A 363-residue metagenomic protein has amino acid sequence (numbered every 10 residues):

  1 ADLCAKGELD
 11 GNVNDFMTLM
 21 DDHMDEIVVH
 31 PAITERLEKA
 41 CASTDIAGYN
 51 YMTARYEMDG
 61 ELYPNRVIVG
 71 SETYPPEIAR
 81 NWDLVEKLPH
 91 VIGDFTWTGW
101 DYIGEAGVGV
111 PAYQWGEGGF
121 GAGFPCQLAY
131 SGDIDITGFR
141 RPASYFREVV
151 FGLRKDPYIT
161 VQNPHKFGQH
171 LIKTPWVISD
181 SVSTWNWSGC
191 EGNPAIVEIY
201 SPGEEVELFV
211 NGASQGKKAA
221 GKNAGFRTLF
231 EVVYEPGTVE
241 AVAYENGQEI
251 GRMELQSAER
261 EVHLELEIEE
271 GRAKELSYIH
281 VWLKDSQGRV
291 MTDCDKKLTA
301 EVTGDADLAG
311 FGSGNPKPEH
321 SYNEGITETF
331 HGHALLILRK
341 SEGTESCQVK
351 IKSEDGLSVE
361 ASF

Functional and structural regions predicted by a protein language model:
A1-K274, S286-Q287: Substrate-binding clefts and catalytic carboxylate motifs of secreted carbohydrate-active enzymes
N12-M17, G312-I326: Acidic/polar low-complexity surface segments
E205-A213, D295-A309: Extended low-complexity, serine/threonine- and proline-enriched intrinsically disordered segments
K218, H263, E301-K317: Short aromatic-acidic-glycine turn motif
T228-Y234, N323-E342: Short, hydrophobic beta-strand segments
E235-V239, S277, G343-C347: Exposed beta-strand face motif in extracellular beta-rich ectodomains
A243, L283, I351-S353: Conserved structural position at the C-terminal beta-strand of extracellular beta-sandwich adhesion modules
N246-G251, S353-E360: Short, exposed coil/turn segments at beta-strand boundaries within extracellular/luminal domains
